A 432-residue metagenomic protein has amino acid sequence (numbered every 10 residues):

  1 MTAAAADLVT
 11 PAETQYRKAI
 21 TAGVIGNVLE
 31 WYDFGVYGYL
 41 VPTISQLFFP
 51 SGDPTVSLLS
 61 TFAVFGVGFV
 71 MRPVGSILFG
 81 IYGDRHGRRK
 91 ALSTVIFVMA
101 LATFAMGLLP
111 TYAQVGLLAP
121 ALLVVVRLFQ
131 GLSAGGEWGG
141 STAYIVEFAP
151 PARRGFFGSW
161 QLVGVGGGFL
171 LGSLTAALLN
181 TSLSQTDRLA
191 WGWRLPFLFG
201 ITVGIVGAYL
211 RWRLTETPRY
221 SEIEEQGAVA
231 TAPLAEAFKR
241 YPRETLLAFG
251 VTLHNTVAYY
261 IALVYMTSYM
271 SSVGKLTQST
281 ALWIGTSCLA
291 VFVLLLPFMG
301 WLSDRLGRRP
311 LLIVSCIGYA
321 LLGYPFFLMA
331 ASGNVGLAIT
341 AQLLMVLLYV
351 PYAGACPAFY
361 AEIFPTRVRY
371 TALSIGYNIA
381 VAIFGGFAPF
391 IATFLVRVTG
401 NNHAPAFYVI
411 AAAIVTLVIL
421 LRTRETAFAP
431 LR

Functional and structural regions predicted by a protein language model:
G38, P242-V291, F384-P389: Extracytoplasmic gate region of multi-pass secondary transporters
V41-R72: Extracellular/periplasmic helix-loop-helix junction of adjacent transmembrane segments in MFS-like secondary
P50, F97-G116, I317-S332: C-terminal ends and interior cores of transmembrane alpha-helices in multi-pass membrane transporters/permeases
R85-F97, R305-C316: Cytoplasmic membrane-interface "Motif A"-like loop-to-helix N-cap segments of 12-TM Major Facilitator Superfamily
V115-G135, V335-P351: Hydrophobic core of transmembrane alpha-helices in multi-pass small-molecule transporters, especially MFS/SLC-type
F156-N180, G376-A388: Glycine-rich segments within core transmembrane alpha-helices of 12-TM secondary carriers
G207-L214, F359, A411-R432: Multi-pass alpha-helical transporter architecture, strongest for 12-TM Major Facilitator/SLC carriers used
R309-A355: C-terminal transmembrane helical hairpin of 12-TM major facilitator-type secondary transporters
